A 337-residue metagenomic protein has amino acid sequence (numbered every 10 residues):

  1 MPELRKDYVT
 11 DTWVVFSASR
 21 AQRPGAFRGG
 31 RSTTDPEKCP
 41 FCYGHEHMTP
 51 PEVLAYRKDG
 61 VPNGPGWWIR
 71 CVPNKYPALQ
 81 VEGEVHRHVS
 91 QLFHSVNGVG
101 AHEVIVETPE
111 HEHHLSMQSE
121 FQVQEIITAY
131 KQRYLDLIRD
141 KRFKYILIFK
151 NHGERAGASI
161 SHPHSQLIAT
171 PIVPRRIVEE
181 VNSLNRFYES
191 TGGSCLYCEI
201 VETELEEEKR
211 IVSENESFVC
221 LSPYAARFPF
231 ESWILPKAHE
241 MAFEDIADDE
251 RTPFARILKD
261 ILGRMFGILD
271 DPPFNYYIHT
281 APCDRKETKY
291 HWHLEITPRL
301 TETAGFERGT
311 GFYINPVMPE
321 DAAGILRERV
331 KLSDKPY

Functional and structural regions predicted by a protein language model:
M1-Y337: HIT superfamily nucleotide-processing domains
